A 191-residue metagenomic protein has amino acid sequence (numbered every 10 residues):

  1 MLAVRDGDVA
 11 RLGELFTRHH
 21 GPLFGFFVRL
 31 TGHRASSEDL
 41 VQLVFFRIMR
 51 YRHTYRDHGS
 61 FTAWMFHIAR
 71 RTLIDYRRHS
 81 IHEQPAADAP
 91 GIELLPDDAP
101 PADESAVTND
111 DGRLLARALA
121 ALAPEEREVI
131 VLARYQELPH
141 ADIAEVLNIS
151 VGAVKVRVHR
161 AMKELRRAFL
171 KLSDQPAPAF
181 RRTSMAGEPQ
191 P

Functional and structural regions predicted by a protein language model:
L2, D6-V9, I81, D98-V131 (+1 more regions): Amphipathic alpha-helical segment used for protein-protein interaction
L2-G25: A short, charge-rich alpha-helical start-of-domain segment used by transcription regulators
A3, E93, L114-R117, E145-N148 (+1 more regions): C-terminal edge and immediately downstream basic/flexible tail or linker adjoining helix-turn-helix-like DNA-binding
R18-G21, R29-G32, V131-L138: Short helix-capping/turn signature of helix-turn-helix
G25, D39-F46, R50, G59-R71: Structural recognition of an alpha-helix C-terminal capping motif at a helix-to-coil junction
R50-D57, H67-D88, P100, T108 (+2 more regions): Arg/Lys-rich amphipathic alpha helix in sigma70-family domain 2
R70, I74, R78, E126 (+3 more regions): DNA-recognition helix of helix-turn-helix
